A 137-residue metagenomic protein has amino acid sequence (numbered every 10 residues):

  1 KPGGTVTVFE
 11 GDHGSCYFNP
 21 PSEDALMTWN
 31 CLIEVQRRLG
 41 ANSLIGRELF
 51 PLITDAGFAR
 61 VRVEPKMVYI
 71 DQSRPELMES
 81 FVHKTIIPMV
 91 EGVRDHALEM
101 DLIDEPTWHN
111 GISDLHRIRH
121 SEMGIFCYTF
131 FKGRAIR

Functional and structural regions predicted by a protein language model:
K1-T5: A short glycine-rich, Lys/Arg-flanked "PGG" loop and its adjoining helix->strand segment in the class I
T7-P75, K84: Conserved catalytic/acceptor-binding region of the Class I
N30, R47, E91-G92, T129: A generic alpha-helix surface/boundary motif
S43, I125-C127: Short beta-strand
E48-P51, N110, F130: Amphipathic alpha-helical interaction segments
F58, A135-R137: C-terminal beta-strand of the catalytic ATP-binding
R62-G124: C-terminal helical/coil "lid" or tail adjacent to the Rossmann-like core of SAM-dependent
C127-R134: Short hydrophobic/aromatic beta-strand or adjacent loop that forms the aromatic wall/cage of a ligand/substrate-binding
